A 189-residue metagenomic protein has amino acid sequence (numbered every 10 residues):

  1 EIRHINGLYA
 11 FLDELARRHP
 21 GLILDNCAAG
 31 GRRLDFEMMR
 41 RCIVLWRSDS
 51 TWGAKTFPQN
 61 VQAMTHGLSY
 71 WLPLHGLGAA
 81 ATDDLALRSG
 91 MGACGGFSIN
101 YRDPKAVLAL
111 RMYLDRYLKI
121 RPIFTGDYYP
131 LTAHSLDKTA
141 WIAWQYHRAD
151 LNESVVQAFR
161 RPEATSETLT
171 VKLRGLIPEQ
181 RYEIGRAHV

Functional and structural regions predicted by a protein language model:
E1-N6: The substrate-binding groove and active-site-proximal loops of carbohydrate-active enzymes, especially glycoside
L8-R186: Active-site-proximal substrate-binding groove within the catalytic cores of carbohydrate-active enzymes
